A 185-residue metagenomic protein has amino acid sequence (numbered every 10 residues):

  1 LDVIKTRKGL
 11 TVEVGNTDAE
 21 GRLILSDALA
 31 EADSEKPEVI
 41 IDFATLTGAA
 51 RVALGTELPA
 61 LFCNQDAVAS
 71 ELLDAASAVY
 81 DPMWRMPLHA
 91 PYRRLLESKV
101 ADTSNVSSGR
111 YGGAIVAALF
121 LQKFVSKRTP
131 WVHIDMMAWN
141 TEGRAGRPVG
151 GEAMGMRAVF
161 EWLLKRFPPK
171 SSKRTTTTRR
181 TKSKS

Functional and structural regions predicted by a protein language model:
L1-S185: A generic structural signal for tightly packed, nonpolar segments enriched in small/aliphatic residues
